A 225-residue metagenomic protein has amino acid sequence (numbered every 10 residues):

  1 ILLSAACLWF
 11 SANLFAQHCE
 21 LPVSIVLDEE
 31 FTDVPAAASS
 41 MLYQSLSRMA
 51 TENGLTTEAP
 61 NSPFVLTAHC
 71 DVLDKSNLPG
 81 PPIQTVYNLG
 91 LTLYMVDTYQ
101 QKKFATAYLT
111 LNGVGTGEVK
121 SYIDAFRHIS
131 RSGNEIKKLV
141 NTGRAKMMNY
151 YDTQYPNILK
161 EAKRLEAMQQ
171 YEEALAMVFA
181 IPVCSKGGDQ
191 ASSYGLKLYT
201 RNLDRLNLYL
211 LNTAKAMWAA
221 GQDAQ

Functional and structural regions predicted by a protein language model:
I1-E20: Bacterial Sec-dependent N-terminal signal peptides
Q17-H69: N-terminal segment of the mature soluble domain
D33-V34, T85, L93, L165: Short, contiguous strand/loop micro-motifs
L46-G54, Y99, G133, P182-S185: Sec/Tat-exported extracytoplasmic proteins
T67-E118: Amphipathic beta-strand/beta-sheet edge segments enriched in Tyr/Trp
K102-Q225: C-terminal/domain-edge helix-coil "capping" segments
